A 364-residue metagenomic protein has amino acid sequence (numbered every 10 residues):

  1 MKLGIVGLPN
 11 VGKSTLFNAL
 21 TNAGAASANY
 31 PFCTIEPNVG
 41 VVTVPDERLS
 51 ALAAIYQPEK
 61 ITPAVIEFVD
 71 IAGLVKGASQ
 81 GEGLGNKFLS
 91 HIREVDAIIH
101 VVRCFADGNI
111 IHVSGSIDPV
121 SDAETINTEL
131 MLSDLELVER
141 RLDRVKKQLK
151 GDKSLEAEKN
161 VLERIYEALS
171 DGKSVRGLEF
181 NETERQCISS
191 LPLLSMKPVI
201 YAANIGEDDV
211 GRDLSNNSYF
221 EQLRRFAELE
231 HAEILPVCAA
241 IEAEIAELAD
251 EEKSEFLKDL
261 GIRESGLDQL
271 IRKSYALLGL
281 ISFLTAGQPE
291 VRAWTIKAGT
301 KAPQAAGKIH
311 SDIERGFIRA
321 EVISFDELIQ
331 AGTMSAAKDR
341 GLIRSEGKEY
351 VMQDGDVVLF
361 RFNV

Functional and structural regions predicted by a protein language model:
M1-I111, E139-R140, V145: Conserved G1/Walker A P-loop phosphate-binding module
K2-V6, F17, R144-V351, V358 (+1 more regions): C-terminal-of-GTPase-core extension/linker across diverse P-loop GTPases
P9, M131-D134, P192: Flexible interhelical turns and helix-capping residues at alpha-helix boundaries within structured domains
N22, A54, S90, E94 (+4 more regions): Short, intrinsically disordered, mixed-charge
F32, D46-L49, T62-F68, E82-D96 (+9 more regions): Amphipathic alpha-helical transducer elements in NTP-driven molecular machines
G40-P45, A72-E82, R93-L155, A168-N181 (+2 more regions): Conserved Switch II/interswitch segment of TRAFAC-class P-loop GTPases
